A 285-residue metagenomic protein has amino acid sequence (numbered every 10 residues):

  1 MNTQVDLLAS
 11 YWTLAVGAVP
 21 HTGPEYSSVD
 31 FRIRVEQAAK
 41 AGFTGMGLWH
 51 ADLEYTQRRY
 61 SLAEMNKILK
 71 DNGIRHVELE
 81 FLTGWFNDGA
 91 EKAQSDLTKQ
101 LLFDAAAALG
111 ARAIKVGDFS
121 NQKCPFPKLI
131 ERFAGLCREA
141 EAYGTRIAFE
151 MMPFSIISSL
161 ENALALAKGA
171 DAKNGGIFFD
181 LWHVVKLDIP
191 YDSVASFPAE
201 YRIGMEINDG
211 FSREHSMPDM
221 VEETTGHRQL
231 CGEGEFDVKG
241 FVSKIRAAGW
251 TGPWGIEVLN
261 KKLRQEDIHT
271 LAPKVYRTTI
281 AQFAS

Functional and structural regions predicted by a protein language model:
M1-A107, E141, A172-G176, E200-R202 (+1 more regions): N-terminal pre-domain/capping segments
G17-A18, S120-K123, K186, G210-T224 (+1 more regions): Flexible glycine/acidic-rich beta-alpha junction loops that bind and position SAM and/or redox cofactors in anaerobic
E25-S27, W49-S61, G84-S95, F119-P127 (+4 more regions): Acidic-and-aromatic substrate-binding clefts and catalytic sites of carbohydrate-active enzymes
T44-G45, R75, R112, R146 (+1 more regions): Residue-level detector of anion-binding/catalytic polar loops
G45-M46, G135-E235: Acidic/histidine-rich catalytic cores of soluble enzymes
G47, E78-E80, K115, A148 (+2 more regions): Conserved beta-strand positions in the central sheet of alpha/beta enzyme cores
A106-C124, Y143, A148-M152, I256: Active-site groove signature of glycoside hydrolases
E233-A247: A short, acidic, amphipathic alpha-helical segment used as a generic capping/interface helix at domain edges
